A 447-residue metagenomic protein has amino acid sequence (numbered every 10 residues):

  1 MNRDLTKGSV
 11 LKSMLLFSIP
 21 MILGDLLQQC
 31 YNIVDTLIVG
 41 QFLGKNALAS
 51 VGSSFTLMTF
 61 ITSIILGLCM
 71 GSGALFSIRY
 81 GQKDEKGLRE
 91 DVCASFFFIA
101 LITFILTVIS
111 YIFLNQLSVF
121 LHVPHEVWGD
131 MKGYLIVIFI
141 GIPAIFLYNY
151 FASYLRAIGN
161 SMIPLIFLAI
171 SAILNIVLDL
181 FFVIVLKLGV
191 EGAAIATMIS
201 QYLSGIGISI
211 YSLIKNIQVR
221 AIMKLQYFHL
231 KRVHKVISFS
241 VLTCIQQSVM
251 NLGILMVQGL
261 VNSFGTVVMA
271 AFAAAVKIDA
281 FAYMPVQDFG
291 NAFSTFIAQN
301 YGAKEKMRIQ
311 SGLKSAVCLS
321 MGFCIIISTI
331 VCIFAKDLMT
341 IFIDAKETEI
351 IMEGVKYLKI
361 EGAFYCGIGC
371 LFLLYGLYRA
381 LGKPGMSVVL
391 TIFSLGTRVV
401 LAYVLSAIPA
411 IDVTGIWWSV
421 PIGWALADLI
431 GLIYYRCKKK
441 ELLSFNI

Functional and structural regions predicted by a protein language model:
M1-S18, F76-G141, K187-V241, I297-F364 (+1 more regions): Short alpha-helical transmembrane segments in multi-pass integral membrane proteins
L5-L43, T56-G71, L75, A100-T107 (+4 more regions): N-terminal transmembrane alpha-helices
L16-D35, V137, S171, S200-S204 (+4 more regions): Transmembrane helical elements of multi-pass membrane transporters/channels
C30-L48, S118-H125, F181-L188, S248-K277 (+5 more regions): Helix-terminus/linker motif at the lipid-water interface of multi-pass membrane proteins
K45-T56, L135, A194, T266-F281 (+2 more regions): Small-residue hotspots at the loop-to-helix junctions and early N-terminal turns of transmembrane alpha-helices
L48-V108, I145-P164, A271-A335, I368-L390: Small-residue-rich hydrophobic transmembrane alpha-helices
F60-S63, T107, N175-D179, G205-S209 (+4 more regions): Hydrophobic transmembrane alpha-helices of multi-pass small-molecule transporters
C69, I138-R156, P164-A172, A193-I208 (+4 more regions): Short runs within selected transmembrane alpha-helices of multi-pass transporters and secretion channels
